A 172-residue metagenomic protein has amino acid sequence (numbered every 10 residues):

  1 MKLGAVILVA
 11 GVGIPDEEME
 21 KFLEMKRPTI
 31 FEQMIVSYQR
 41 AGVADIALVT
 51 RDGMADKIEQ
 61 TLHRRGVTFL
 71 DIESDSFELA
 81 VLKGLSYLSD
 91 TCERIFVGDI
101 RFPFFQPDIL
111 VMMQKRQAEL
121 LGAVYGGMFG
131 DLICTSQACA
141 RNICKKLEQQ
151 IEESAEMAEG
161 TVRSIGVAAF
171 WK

Functional and structural regions predicted by a protein language model:
M1-E18: N-terminal nucleotide-binding beta1-loop-alpha1 segment
L3, I30-R94: Conserved N-terminal catalytic core of the sugar/cofactor nucleotidyltransferase
I7-V9, V49-T50, D99: Short beta-strand/turn micro-motifs composed of small residues that flank or help shape donor/cofactor-binding pockets
E17-E18, K57-E59, Q106-I109: Short glycine-/acidic-enriched loop or helix-start segments at secondary-structure transitions that form or flank
M19-E24: Short glycine-enriched, charge-decorated loop/helix-capping segments at active-site entrances that position
R27: Donor nucleotide-sugar binding loop of glycosyltransferases
F69-R141: Conserved beta-loop-beta/alpha segment of the NTase-like Rossmann-fold superfamily that binds/positions NTPs
Y125-K172: Catalytic-core segments of class I nucleotidyltransferases/pyrophosphorylases that form NMP-activated intermediates
